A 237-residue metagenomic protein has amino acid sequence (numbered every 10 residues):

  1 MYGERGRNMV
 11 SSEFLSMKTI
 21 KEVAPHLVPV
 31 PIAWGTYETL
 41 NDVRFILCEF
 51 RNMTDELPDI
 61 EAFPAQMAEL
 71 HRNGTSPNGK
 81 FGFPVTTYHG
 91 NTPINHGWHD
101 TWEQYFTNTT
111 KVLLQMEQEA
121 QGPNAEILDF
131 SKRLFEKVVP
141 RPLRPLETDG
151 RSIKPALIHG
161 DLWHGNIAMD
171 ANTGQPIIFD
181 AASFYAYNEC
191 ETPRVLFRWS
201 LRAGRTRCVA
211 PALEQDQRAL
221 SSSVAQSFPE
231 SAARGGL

Functional and structural regions predicted by a protein language model:
M1-Q104, N108: ATP-binding pocket architecture of kinase catalytic cores
S11, D129, R133, S200-A203: Conserved phosphate-coordination/catalytic loops
L15-K18, P140, V209: Short, well-ordered amphipathic alpha-helices
T36-T39, T75-H159, D170-T173: An alpha-helical support segment within catalytic cores of ATP-dependent transferases
D59, N124-I127, D216: Residue-level recognition of alpha-helical structural elements
W98, W102-Q104, K111, Q115-M116 (+2 more regions): Active-site Asp-x-Gly
S221-E230: Hydrophobic alpha-helical segments that form the core of small-molecule binding pockets and/or dimer interfaces
A233-L237: ATP/Mg2+ or Mg2+-diphosphate-binding catalytic cores that bind nucleotide phosphates or diphosphates via glycine-rich
